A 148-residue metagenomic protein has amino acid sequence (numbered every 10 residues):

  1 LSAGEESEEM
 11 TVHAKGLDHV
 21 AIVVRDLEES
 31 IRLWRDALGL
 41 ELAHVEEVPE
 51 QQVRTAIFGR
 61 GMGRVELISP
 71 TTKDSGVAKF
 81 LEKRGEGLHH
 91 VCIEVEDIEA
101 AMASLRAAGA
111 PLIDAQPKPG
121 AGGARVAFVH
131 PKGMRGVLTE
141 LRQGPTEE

Functional and structural regions predicted by a protein language model:
L1-S2: N-terminal targeting leader peptides, primarily classical Sec-type signal peptides for secretion
E5-E29, E86-V95, Q143-E148: N-terminal beta-strand motif that seeds the catalytic metal site of vicinal oxygen chelate
E9-H13, A56-G59, E66, I93 (+1 more regions): Vicinal oxygen chelate
V12, G16-D18, L40-Q52, T72-H89 (+2 more regions): A cross-kingdom feature marking solvent-exposed beta-strand/loop segments within repeated, beta-rich binding/scaffold
L17-V24, W34, F58, V65-I68 (+4 more regions): Short, structured motif recognition centered on aromatic/hydrophobic residues
V23, E28-L33, A37-V53, F58: N-terminal first-folded block
E29, I98-A103: Short, conserved charged micro-motifs
G61-V65, T72-D74, I98: Short, charged/polar surface micro-motifs in flexible loops or helix N-caps
